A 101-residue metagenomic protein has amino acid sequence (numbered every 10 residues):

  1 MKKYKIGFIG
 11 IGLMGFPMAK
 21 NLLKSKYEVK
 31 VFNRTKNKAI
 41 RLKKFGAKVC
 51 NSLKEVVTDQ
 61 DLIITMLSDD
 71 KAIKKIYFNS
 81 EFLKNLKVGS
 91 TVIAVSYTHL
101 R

Functional and structural regions predicted by a protein language model:
M1-M66, G89-S90: NAD(P)+-binding Rossmann beta1-loop-alpha1 motif at the extreme N-terminus of oxidoreductases
V49-N51, Y77-E81: A generic local structural motif
L67-N79: Glycine/threonine-rich flexible loop motifs
L83-V88: Short, conserved loop/helix-junction motifs that constitute active-site signature segments in enzyme catalytic cores
V92-A94: Short catalytic-loop micro-motif centered on adjacent basic/acidic residues
T98-R101: Conserved small/polar residues in nucleotide/adenosyl-binding loops
